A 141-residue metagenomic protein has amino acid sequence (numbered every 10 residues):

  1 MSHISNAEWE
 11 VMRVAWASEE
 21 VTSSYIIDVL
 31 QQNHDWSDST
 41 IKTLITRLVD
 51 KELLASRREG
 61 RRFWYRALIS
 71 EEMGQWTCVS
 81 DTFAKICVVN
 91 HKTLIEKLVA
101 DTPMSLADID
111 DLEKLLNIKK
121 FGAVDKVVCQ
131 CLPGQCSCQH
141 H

Functional and structural regions predicted by a protein language model:
H3-A7, E59-V79: Short, cationic-aromatic polyanion-contact patches
N6-V14, Y25: Pre-recognition alpha-helix immediately N-terminal to the DNA-recognition helix within helix-turn-helix or winged-helix
V21-L30: Short acidic, hydrophobic short linear motifs in intrinsically disordered regions
K42-T46: Short, hydrophobic-biased segments on the C-terminal half of alpha helices that form "recognition helices"
E52: Glycine-centered, phosphate/nucleic-acid-interacting loop/turn motifs that mediate DNA/RNA or nucleotide
S56: Short beta-strand "wing" residues that participate in macromolecule-binding interfaces
S70-E96: Conserved segment of winged-helix/HTH DNA-binding domains
A100-H141: C-terminal regulatory/oligomerization modules of transcriptional regulators
